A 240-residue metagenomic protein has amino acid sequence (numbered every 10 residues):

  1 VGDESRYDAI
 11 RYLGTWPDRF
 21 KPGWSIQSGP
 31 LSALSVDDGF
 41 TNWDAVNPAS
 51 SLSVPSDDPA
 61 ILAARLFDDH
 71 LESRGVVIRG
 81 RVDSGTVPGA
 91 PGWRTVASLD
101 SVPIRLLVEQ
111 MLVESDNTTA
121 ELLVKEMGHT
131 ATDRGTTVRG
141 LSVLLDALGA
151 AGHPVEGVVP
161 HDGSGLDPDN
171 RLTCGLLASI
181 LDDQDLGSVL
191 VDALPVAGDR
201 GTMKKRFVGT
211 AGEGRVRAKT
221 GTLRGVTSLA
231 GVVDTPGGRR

Functional and structural regions predicted by a protein language model:
V1-F40: Periplasmic/cell-envelope proteins involved in peptidoglycan metabolism and beta-lactam response
G2-R6, D38-G39, S84, S115 (+5 more regions): Active-site-proximal beta-strand/loop segments in catalytic clefts of secreted hydrolases
D3-T15, V76-G92, A197: Short, glycine/proline-biased beta-turn/loop segments that scaffold the active-site neighborhood
G23-S25, D57, L99, K219-L223: Short Gly/Pro-enriched turn/cap motifs at secondary-structure boundaries
L31, V108, A120, T227-A230: Short glycine-rich loop/turn motifs
F40-S188: A small/polar active-site loop signature that marks catalytic segments
E156-R240: C-terminal soluble interaction/assembly domains
